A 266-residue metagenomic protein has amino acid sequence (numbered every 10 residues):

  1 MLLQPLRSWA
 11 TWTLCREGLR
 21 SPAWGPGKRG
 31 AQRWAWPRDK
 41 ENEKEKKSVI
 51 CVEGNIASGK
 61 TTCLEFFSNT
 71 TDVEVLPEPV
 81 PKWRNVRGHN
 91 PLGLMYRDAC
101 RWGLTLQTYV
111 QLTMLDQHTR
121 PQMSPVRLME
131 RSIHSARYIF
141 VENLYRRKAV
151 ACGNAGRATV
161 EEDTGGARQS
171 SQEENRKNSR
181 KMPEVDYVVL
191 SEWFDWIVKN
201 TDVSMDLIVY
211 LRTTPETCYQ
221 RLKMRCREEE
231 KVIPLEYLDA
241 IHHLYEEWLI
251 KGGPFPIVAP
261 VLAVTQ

Functional and structural regions predicted by a protein language model:
L2-R7, T13-P22, A31, K40 (+1 more regions): NTP-dependent small-molecule kinase module
K40-K47: Phosphate-binding P-loop
V52: Hydrophobic anchor at the beta1->P-loop junction of P-loop NTPases
N55: P-loop (Walker A) phosphate-binding loop of NTP-binding proteins
K60: Conserved lysine of the Walker
C63, F67: Hydrophobic positions on the alpha1 helix immediately C-terminal to the Walker A/P-loop
S68-M114: Conserved substrate/cofactor phosphate-moiety recognition/catalytic segment in nucleotide-dependent phosphotransferases
Y138-D163, S170-E246: A glycine- and Lys/Arg-enriched "phosphate-lid" helix/loop adjacent to the NTP-binding pocket of small-molecule kinases
